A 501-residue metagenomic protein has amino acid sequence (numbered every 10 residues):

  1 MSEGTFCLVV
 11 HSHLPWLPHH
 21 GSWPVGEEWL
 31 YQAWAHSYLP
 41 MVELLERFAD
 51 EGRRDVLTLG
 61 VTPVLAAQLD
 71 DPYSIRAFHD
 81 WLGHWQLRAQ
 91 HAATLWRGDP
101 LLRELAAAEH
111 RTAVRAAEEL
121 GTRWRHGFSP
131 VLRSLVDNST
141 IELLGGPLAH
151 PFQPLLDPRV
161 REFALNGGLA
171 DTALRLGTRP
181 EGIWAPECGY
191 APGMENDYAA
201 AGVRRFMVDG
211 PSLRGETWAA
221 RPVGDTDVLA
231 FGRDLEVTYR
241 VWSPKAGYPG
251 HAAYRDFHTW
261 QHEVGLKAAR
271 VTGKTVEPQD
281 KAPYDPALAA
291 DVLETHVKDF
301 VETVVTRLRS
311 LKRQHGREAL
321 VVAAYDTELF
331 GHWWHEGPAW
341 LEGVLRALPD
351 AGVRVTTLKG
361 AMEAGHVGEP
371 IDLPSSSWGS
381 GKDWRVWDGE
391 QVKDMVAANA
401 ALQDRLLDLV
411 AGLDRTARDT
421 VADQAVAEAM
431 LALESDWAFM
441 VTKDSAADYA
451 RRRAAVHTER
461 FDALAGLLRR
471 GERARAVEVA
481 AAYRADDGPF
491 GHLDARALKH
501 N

Functional and structural regions predicted by a protein language model:
S2, E46-R54, G127-L144, A173-L176 (+1 more regions): Acidic (Asp/Glu)-rich catalytic clusters
S2-V56, V61-R111, R115, T217-N501: Active-site and substrate-binding clefts of carbohydrate-active enzymes
G60-L65, P147-A149, G182-A191, L358-E363: Short, solvent-exposed turn/loop segments enriched in Gly/Ser/Thr/Pro and often Arg
H126-V136, G215-A220, V304-R307: Alpha-helical scaffolding within the catalytic cores of extracellular/periplasmic polymer-degrading hydrolases
G145-G167: Glycine-rich phosphate-binding "P-loop"
R161-E187, T303-A324: CE4/NodB-like, metal-dependent polysaccharide N-deacetylase domain that modifies extracellular/periplasmic N-acetylated
G189, M194-V203: Hydrophobic, small-residue-rich alpha-helical packing segments that form membrane-like cores
A200-R205, D225-D227: Glycine-enriched alpha-helix->loop->beta-strand junction motifs that scaffold or abut catalytic
